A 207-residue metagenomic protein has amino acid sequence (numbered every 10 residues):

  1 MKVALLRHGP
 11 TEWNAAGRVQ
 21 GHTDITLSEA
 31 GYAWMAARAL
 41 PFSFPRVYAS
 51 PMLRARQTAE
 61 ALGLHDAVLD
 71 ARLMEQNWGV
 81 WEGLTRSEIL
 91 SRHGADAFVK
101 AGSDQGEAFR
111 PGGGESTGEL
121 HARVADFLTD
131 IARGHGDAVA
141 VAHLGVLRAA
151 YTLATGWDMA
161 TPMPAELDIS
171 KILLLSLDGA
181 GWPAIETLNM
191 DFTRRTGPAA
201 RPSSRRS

Functional and structural regions predicted by a protein language model:
K2, L69, Q76-S91, T152-S207: Acidic, low-complexity terminal tails and accessory targeting/binding regions of phosphate-metabolizing enzymes
K2-V68: Active-site-proximal alpha-helix that buttresses catalytic centers in soluble enzyme cores
V3-L5, R72, A140: Residue-level marker for buried hydrophobic side chains located in beta-strands that build the well-ordered beta-sheet
E12, R54-R56, E75-Q76, V146-R148: Short, active-site-adjacent cap segments at secondary-structure transitions
A36-L40, H121, A125-A132: Generic structural signal for well-ordered alpha-helical scaffold segments
A49-S50, A122, V141-A142: Short beta-strand scaffold positions
R56, L64, A125-W182: Active-site-adjacent alpha-helix immediately C-terminal to a catalytic or transition-state-stabilizing loop
L62-V124, P164, N189, R206: Phosphate-handling substructures
